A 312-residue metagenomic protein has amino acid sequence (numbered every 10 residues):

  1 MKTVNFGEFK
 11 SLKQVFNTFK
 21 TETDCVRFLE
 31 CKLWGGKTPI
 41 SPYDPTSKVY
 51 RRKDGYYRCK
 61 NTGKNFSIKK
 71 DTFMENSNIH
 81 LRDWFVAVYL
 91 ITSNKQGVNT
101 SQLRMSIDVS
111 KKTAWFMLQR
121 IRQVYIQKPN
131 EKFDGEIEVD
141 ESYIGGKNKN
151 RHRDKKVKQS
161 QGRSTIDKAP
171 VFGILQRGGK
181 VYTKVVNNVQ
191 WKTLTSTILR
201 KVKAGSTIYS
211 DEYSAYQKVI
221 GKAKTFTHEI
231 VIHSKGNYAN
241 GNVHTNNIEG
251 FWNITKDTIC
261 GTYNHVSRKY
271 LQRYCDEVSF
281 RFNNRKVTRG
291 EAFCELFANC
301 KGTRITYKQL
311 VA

Functional and structural regions predicted by a protein language model:
M1-A312: Residue-level recognition of single "structural anchor" positions that define or cap local secondary structure
